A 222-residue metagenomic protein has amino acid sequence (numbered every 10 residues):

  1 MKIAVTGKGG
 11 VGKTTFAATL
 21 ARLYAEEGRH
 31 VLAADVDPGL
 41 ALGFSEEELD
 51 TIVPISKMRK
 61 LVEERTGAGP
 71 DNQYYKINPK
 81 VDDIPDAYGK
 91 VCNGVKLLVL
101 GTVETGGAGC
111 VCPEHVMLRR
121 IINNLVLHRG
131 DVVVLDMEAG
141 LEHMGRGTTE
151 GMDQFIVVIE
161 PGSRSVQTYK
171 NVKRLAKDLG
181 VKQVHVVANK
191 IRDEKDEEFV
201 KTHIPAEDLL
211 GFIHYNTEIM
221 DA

Functional and structural regions predicted by a protein language model:
V5: Hydrophobic anchor at the beta1->P-loop junction of P-loop NTPases
G9-G10: Walker A (P-loop) phosphate-binding loop of P-loop NTPases
K13: Conserved lysine of the Walker
F16: Hydrophobic positions on the alpha1 helix immediately C-terminal to the Walker A/P-loop
T19, E26-E27, P113-F212, T217-M220: Conserved catalytic-core segment of NTP-binding enzymes
E26-N93: N-terminal phosphate/diphosphate-binding loop that engages ATP/GTP or pyrophosphate donors across diverse enzyme folds
A33, V95-L97, L209-F212: Conserved beta-strand scaffold positions in the cores of enzyme catalytic domains, especially in NTP/NDP-utilizing
N72-A139: Phosphate-binding/switch loop-helix module in NTP-utilizing enzymes
